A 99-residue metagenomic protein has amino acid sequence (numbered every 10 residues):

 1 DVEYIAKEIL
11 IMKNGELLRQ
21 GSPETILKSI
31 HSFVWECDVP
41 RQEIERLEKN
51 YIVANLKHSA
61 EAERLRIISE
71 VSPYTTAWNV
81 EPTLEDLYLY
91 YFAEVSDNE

Functional and structural regions predicted by a protein language model:
D1-I67: ABC transporter nucleotide-binding domain
N55, S59-E99: C-terminal coupling/interaction segments
